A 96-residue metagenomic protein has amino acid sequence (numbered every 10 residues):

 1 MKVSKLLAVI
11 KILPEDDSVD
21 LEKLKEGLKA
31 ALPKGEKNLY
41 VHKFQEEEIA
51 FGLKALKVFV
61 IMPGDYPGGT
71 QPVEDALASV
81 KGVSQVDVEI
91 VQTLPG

Functional and structural regions predicted by a protein language model:
M1-G96: Long, contiguous binding/interaction regions
